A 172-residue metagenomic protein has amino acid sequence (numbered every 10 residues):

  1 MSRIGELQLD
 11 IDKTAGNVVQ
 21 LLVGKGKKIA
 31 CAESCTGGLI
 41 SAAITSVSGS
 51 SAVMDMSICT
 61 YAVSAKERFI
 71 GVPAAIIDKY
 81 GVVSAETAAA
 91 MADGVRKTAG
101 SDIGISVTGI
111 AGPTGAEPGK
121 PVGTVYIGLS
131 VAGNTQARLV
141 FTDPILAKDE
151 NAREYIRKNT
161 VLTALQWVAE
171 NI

Functional and structural regions predicted by a protein language model:
M1-I172: Short alpha-helical segments enriched in small residues
